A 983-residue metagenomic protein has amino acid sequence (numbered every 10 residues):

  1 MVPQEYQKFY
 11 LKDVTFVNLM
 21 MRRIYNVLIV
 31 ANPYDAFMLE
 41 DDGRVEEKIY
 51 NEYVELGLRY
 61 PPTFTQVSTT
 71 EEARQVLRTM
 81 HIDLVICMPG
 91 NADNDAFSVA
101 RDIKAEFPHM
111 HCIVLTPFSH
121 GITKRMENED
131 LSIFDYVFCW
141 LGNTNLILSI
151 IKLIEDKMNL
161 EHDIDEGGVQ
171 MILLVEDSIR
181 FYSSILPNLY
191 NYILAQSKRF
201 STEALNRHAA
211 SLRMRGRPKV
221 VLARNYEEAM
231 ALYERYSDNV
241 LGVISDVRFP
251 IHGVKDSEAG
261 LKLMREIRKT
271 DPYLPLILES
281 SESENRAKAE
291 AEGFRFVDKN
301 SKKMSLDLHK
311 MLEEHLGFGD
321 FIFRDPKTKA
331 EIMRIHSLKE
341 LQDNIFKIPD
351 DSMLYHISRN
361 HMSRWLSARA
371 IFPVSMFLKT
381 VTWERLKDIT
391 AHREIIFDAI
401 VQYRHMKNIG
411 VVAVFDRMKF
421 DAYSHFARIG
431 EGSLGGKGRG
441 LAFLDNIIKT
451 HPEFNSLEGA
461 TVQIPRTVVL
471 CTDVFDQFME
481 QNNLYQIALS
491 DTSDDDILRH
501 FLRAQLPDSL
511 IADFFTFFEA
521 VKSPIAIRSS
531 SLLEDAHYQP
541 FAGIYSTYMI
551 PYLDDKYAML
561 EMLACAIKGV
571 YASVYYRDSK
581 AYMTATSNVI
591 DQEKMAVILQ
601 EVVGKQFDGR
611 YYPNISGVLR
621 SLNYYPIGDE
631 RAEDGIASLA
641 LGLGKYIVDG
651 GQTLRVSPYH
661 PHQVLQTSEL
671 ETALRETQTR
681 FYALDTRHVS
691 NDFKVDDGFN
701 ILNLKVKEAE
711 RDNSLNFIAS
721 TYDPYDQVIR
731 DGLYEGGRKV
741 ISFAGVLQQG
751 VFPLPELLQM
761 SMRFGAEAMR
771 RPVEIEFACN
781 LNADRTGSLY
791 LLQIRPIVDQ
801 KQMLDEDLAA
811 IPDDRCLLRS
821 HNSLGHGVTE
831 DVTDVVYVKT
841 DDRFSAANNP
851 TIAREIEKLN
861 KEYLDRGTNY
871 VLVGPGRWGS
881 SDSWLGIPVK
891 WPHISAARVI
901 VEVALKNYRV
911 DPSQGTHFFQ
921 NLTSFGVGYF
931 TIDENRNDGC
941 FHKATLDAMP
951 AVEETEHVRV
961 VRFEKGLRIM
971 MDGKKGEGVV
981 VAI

Functional and structural regions predicted by a protein language model:
M1-T65, E129-Y136, W140-K219, Y226-E227 (+3 more regions): Non-catalytic signal-transmission and effector/linker regions of two-component phosphorelay proteins
F9, M38-D41, V45, Y50 (+7 more regions): Conserved phosphotransfer microenvironments
P33-M38, T70-E72, L84-D95, S119-G121 (+9 more regions): Short acidic, S/G/P-rich loop/turn micro-motifs used as interaction or catalytic elements
L115-P117, E279, K299: Hydrophobic/aromatic residues positioned on beta-strands within the core alpha/beta folds
M126-Y136, K288-V297: As written
E284-I409: Terminal, compositionally biased segments used for targeting/anchoring and flexible tails
M418-S456, Q505-L905, N921-S924, E956-A982: Conserved mixed alpha/beta core segments that line enzyme active sites in large multi-domain catalysts
P465-F514, N822-E830: A structural-propensity feature for long, helix-poor, extended segments
